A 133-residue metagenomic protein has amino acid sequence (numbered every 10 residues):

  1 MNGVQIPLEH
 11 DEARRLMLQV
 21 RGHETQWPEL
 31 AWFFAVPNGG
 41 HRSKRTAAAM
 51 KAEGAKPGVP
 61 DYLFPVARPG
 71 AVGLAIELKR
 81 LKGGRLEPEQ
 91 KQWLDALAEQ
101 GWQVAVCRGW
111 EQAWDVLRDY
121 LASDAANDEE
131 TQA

Functional and structural regions predicted by a protein language model:
M1-A133: Catalytic phosphate/metal-binding cores of nucleic-acid and nucleotide-processing enzymes, i.e., regions that mediate
